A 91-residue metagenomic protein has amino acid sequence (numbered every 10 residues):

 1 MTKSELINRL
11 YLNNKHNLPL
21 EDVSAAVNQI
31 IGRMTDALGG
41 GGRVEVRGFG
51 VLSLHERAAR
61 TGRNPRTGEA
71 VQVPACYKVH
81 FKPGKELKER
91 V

Functional and structural regions predicted by a protein language model:
M1-V91: Strongly charged
